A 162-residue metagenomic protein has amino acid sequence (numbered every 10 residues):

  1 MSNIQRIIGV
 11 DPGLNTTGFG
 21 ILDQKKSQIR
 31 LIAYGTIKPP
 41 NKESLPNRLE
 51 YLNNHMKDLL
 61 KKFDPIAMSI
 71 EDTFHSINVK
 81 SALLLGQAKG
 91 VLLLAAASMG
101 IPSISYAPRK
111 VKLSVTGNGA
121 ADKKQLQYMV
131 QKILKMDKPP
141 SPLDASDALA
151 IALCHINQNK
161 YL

Functional and structural regions predicted by a protein language model:
M1-L162: Phosphate- and other anionic-substrate recognition elements at nucleic-acid/protein interfaces
